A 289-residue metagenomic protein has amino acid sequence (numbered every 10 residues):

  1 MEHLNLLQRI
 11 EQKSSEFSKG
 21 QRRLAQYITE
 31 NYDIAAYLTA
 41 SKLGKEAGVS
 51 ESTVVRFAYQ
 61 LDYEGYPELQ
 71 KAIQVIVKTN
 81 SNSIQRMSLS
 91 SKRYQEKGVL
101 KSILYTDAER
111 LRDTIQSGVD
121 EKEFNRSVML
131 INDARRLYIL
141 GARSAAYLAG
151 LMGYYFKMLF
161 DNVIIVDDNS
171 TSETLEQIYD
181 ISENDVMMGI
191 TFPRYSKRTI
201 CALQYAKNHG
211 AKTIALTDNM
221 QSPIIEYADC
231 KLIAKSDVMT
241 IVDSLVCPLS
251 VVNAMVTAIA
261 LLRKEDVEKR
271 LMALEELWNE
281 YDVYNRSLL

Functional and structural regions predicted by a protein language model:
M1-Q12, R286-L289: Short, Lys/Arg-enriched, disordered terminal segments
H3-L7, S15-E16, R23, D33-Y37 (+3 more regions): HTH-adjacent hinge/linker in prokaryotic transcriptional regulators
K122-A134: Glycine-rich phosphate/diphosphate-binding loops that line cofactor/substrate pockets in enzymes
N132-S250, A254-R263: Glycine-rich phosphate-binding loops that contact phosphosugars or nucleotide phosphates
E265-L289: A short, charged, Gly/Pro-tolerant segment at domain boundaries
